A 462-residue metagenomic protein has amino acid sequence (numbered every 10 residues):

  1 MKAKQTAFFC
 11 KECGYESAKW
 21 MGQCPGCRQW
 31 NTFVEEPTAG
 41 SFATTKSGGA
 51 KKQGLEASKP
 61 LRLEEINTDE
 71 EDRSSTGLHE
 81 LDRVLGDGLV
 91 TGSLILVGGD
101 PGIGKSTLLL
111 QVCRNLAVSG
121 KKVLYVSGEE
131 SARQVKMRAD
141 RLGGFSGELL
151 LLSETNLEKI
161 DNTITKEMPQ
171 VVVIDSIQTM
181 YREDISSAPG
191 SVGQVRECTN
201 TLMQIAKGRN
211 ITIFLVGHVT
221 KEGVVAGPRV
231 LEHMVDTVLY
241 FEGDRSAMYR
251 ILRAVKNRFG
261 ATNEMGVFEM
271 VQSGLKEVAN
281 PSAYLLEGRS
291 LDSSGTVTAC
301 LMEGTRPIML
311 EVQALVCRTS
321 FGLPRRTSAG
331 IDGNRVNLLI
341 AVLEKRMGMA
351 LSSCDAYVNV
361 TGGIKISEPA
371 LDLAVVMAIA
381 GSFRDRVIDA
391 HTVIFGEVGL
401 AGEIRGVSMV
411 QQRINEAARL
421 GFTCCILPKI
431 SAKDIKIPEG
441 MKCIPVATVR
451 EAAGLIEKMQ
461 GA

Functional and structural regions predicted by a protein language model:
K2-E12, E16-R83, V90-G98, I103-L110 (+8 more regions): Peripheral, non-AAA+ core regions of ATP-driven protein-machinery
E130-S131: Conserved Rossmann-like nucleotide-cofactor binding loop
